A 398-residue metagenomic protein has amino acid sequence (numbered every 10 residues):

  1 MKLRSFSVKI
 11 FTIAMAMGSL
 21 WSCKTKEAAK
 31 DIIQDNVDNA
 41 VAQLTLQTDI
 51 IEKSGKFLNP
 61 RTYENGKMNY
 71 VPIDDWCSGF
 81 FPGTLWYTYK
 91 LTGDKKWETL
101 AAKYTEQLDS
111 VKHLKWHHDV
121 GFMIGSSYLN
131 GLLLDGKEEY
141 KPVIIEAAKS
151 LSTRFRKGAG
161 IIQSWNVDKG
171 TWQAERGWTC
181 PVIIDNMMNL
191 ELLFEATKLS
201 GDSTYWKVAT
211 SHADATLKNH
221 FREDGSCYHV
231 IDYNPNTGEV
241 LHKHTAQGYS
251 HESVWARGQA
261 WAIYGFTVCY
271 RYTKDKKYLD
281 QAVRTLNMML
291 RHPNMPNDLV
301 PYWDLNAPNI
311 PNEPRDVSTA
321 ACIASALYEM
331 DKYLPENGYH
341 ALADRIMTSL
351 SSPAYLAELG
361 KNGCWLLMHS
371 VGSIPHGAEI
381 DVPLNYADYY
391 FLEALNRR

Functional and structural regions predicted by a protein language model:
M1-D31: Bacterial Sec-dependent N-terminal signal peptides
K26-R398: Glycan-recognition and catalytic cores of secretory/periplasmic carbohydrate-active enzymes
